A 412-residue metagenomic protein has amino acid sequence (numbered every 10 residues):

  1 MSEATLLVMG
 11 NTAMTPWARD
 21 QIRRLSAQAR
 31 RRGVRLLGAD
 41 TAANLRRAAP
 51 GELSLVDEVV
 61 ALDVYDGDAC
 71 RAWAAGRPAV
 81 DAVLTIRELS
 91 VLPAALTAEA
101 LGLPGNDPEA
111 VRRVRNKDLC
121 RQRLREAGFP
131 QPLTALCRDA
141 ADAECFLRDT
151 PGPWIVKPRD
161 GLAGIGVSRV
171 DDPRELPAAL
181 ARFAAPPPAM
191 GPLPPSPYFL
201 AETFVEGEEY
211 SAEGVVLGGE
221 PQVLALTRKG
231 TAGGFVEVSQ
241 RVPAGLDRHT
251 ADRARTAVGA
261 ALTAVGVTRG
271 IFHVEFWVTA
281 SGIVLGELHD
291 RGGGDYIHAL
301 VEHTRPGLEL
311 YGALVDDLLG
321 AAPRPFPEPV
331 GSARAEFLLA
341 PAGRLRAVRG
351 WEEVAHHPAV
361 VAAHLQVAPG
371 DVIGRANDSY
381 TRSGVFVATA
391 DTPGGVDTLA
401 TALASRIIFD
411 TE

Functional and structural regions predicted by a protein language model:
M1-A110, A141, A340, V367-T381 (+1 more regions): ATP-binding N-terminal substructure of ATP-dependent carboxylate-amine bond-forming enzymes
L103-G166, P173, M190: A conserved helix-loop-beta module that forms one wall/lid of the active-site cleft in ATP-utilizing catalytic domains
P130-P132, P153-V156, R169-E206, F235-V238 (+1 more regions): Conserved ATP-binding module of the ATP-grasp superfamily
D171-D172, G214, L338-P341, F386-T392: Short beta-strand-to-loop capping motifs
R174, S196, E202-V267, I271 (+5 more regions): ATP-dependent carboxylate/phosphate-activation module, predominantly the ATP-grasp catalytic core and closely related
A185-P188, A355-A359, L403-E412: A common structural junction motif
F272, V354-V372: A structural supersecondary motif
A322-A359: A glycine-rich beta-turn/hairpin centered on an aromatic-Pro dipeptide
